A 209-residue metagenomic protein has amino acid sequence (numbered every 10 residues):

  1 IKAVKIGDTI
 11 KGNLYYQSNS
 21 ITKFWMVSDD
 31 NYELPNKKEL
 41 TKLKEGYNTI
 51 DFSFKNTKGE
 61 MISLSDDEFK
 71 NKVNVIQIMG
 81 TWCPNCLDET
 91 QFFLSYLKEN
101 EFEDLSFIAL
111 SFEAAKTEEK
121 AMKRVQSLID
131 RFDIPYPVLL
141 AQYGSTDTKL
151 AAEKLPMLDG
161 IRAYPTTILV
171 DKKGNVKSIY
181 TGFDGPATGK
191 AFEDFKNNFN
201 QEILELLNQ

Functional and structural regions predicted by a protein language model:
G7, N13-K55, F69-N71: N-proximal helix/coil linker or "cap" segments that precede and/or mark the start of modular domains
F52-N74, K98-E99: A short beta-strand-turn-helix
K72-N74, M79-W82, A114, A163: Short pre-active-site segment immediately N-terminal to redox-active cysteine/selenocysteine motifs in thiol-based
V75-I76, F107, T167: Hydrophobic beta-strand anchors of alpha/beta hydrolase catalytic cores
D88-I134, G144-A152: Structural microenvironment flanking redox-active thiols in thiol-disulfide oxidoreductases
D133-P137, K154-I168: Structural micro-motif
A163-Q209: Thiol-/selenol-based redox modules, centered on thioredoxin-like and closely related oxidoreductase domains
